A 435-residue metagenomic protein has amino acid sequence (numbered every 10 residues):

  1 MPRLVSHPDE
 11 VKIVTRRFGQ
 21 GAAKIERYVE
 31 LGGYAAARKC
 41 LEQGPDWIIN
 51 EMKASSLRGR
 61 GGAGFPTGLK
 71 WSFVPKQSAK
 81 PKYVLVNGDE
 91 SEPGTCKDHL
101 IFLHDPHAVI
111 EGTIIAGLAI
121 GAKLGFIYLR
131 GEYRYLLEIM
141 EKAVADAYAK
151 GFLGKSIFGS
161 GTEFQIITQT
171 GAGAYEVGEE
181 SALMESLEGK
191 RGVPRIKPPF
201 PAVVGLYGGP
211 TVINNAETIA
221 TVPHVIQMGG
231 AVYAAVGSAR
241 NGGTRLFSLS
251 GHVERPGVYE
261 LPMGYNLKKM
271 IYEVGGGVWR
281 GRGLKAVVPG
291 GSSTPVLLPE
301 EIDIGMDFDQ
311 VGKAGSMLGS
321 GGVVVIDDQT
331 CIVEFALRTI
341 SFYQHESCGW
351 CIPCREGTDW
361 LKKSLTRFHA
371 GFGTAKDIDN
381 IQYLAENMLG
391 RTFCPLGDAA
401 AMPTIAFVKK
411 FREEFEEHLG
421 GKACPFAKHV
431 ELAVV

Functional and structural regions predicted by a protein language model:
M1-R191: Iron-sulfur-cluster electron-transfer modules
S6-H7, V74-A79, L118-I120, F158-G161 (+9 more regions): Solvent-exposed alpha-helices and their adjacent loops that cap or buttress functional pockets in soluble metabolic
A35-A54, K80-V84, G88, K97-F102 (+4 more regions): Ferredoxin-type iron-sulfur electron-transfer modules in oxidoreductases and energy-metabolism complexes
R38-Q77, A234-A235, R240, S248 (+3 more regions): Accessory "access/gating" subregions that flank catalytic or transport cores
A63, G68-W71, T95-D98, L137-K142 (+9 more regions): Short acidic, glycine/serine/threonine-rich loops at helix termini
S91-G94, E132-L137, A174-V177, L183 (+9 more regions): Flexible loop/turn segments at secondary-structure boundaries
G112-A116, M263-G281: Short amphipathic, charge-patterned alpha-helical segments
L137-M263, G275: Hydrophobic alpha-helical positions that pack around
